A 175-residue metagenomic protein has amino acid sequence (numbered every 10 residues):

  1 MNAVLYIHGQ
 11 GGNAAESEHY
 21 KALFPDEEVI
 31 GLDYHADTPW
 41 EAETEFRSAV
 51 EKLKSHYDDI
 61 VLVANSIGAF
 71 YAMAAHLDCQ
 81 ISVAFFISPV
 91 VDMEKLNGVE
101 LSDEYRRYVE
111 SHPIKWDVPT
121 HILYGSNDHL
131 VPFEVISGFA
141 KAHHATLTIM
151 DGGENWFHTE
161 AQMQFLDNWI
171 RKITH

Functional and structural regions predicted by a protein language model:
M1-P39: Short, surface-exposed "cap/lid" segments of acyl-processing enzymes
G9, Y34-D37, F85-K95: Active-site nucleophile loop of the alpha/beta-hydrolase fold
G12-N13, S126-V131, N155-W156: Acidic catalytic loop of the alpha/beta-hydrolase fold
A22, S126-A145: Conserved loop-alpha-helix segment in the C-terminal half of the alpha/beta-hydrolase fold that carries the catalytic
L32-H35, T148-E154, H158: Short glycine-rich catalytic loops that host catalytic nucleophiles or stabilize transition states across multiple
W40-E41, G153-F165: Catalytic histidine-centered segment of alpha/beta-hydrolase-like enzymes
V63-A72: Gly/Ala-rich beta-loop-alpha elbow adjacent to hydrolase catalytic centers
W116-D117, I122-Y124, D128: Short beta-strand/loop motif that positions the catalytic acidic residue of the alpha/beta-hydrolase fold
